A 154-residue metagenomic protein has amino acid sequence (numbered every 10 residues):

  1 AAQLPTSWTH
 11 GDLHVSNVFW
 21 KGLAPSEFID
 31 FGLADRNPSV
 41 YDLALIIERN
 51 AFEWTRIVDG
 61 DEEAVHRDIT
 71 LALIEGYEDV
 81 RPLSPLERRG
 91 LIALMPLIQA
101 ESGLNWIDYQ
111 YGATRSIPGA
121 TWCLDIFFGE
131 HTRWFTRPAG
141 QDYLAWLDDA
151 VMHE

Functional and structural regions predicted by a protein language model:
A1-H10, N37, P118-A120: ATP-dependent phospho-/nucleotidyl transfer catalytic cores
L13: Hydrophobic HxD+1 residue recognition
S16-L45, F52: Catalytic activation segment of kinase domains across protein kinase-like and atypical kinase folds
F28, R81-P82: Aromatic-glycine-rich donor-binding/catalytic loop that engages nucleotide-sugar donors across glycosyltransferases
D35, L94-I98: Transmembrane helix-bundle signature of multi-pass membrane transporters/permeases
V40-R81, I98-T114: Active-site activation/catalytic loop segments of kinase-like enzymes and analogous catalytic loops in related
L83-M95: All-alpha amphipathic helical-bundle segments outside canonical DNA-binding/catalytic cores that form hydrophobic
S102-E154: ATP/Mg2+ or Mg2+-diphosphate-binding catalytic cores that bind nucleotide phosphates or diphosphates via glycine-rich
